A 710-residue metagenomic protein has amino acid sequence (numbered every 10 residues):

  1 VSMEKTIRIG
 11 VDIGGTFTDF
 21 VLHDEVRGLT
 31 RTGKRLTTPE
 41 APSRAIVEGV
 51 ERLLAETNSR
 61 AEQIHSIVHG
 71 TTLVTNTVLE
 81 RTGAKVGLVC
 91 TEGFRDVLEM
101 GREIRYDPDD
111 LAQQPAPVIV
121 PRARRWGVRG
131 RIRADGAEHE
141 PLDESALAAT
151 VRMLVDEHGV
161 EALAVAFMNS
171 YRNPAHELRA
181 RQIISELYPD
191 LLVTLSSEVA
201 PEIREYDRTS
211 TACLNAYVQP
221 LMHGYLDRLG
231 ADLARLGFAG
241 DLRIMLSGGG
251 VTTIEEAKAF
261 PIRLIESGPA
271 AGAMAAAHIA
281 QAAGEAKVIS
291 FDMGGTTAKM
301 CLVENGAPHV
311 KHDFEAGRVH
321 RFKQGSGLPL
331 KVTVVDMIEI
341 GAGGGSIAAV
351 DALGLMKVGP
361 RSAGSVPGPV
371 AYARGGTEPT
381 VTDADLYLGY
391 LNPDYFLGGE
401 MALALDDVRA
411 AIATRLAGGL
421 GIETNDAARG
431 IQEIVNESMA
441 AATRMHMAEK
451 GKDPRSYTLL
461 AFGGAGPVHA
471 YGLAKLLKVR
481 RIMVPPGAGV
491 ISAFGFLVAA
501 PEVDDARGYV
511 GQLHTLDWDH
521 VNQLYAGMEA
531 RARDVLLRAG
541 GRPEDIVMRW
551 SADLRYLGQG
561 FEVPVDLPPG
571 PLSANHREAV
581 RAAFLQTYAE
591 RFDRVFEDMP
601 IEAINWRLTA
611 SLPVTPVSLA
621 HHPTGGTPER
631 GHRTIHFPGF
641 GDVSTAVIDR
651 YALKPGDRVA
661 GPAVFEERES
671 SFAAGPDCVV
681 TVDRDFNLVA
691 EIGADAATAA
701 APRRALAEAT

Functional and structural regions predicted by a protein language model:
V1-G87, R133, E140-A164, E177-S196 (+12 more regions): N-terminal glycine/serine-rich phosphate-binding loop of ATP-dependent small-molecule kinases, especially carbohydrate
K5, I13, S145, A149-M153 (+9 more regions): C-terminal, non-catalytic interaction/recognition modules in large multi-subunit enzymes and RNPs
G10-I13, F17-V21, L29-A45, V50-E51 (+6 more regions): Conserved phosphate-binding loops in N-terminal lobes of ATP-dependent enzymes of the actin/Hsp70/sugar-kinase
F20, R31-E40, G87-G93, Q113 (+5 more regions): Glycine-rich phosphate-binding loop of actin/hexokinase-like ATP-binding domains
R31-K34, A61-I104, A164-E177, A200-L214 (+6 more regions): Short beta-strand-loop/turn "lid" adjacent to the catalytic site in phosphate-handling enzymes
H65-S66, A164-N173, N215-V218, A428-E433 (+1 more regions): Conserved short loop/turn motifs at secondary-structure junctions
H158, V218-G237, V510-M528, R633: Extended, charge-rich low-complexity interaction segments
E186-T211, K478-F494: Conserved phosphate-binding/catalytic loops in two-lobed NTP-binding clefts
